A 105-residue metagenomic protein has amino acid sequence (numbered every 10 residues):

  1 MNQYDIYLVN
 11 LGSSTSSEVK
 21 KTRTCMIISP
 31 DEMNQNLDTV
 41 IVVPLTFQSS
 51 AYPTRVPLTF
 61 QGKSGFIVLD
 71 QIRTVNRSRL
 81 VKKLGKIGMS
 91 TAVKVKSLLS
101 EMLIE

Functional and structural regions predicted by a protein language model:
M1-E105: Conserved functional hotspots at enzyme active or ligand-binding sites that engage polyanionic ligands
